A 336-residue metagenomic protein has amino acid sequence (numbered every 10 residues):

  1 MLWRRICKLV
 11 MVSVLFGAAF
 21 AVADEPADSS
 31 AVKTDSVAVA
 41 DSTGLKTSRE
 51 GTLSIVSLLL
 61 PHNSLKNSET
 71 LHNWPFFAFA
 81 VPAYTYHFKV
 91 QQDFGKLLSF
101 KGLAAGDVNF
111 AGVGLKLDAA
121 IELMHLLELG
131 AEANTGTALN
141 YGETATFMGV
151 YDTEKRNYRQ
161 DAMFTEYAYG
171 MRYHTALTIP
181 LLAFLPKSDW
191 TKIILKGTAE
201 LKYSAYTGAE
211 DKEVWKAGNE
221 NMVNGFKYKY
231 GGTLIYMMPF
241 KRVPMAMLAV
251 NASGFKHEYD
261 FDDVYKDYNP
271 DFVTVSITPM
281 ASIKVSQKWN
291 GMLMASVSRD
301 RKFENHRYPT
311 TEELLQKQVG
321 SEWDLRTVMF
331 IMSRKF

Functional and structural regions predicted by a protein language model:
M1-K46, S321, S333-F336: Cleavable N-terminal export/targeting peptides
V32-F94: Outer-membrane beta-barrel initiation region
R49-P61, S68-T70, L97-F110, L115-L117 (+3 more regions): Transmembrane beta-strand segments that form the barrel wall of outer-membrane beta-barrel proteins
E69-F76, L103-A105, Y158-M163, E213-V223 (+2 more regions): Extracellular loop and loop/strand-boundary signature of outer-membrane beta-barrel proteins
N73-Y86, A111-L115, T144, T165-Y173 (+4 more regions): Residues that define the transmembrane beta-barrel architecture of outer-membrane proteins
W74-A83, A104-L117, L123-L126, F240-R242 (+5 more regions): Solvent-exposed loop/turn segments connecting transmembrane beta-strands in outer-membrane beta-barrel proteins
D93-F100, H125-L129, A183-L195, P239-M247 (+1 more regions): Repeated loop/turn-to-beta-strand initiation elements of outer-membrane beta-barrel proteins
Y173-H174, T178-I179, V319-F336: Outer-membrane beta-barrel "beta-signal"
